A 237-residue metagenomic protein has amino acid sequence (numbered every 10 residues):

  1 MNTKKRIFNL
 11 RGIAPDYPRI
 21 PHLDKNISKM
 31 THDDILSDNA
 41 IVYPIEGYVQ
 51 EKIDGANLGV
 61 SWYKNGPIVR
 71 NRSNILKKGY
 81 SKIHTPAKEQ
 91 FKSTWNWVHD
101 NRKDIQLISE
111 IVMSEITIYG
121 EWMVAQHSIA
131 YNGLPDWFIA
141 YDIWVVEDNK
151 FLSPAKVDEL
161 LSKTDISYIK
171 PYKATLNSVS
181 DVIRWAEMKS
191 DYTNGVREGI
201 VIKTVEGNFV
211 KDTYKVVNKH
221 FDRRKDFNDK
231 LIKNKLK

Functional and structural regions predicted by a protein language model:
M1-K237: Core nucleotide-handling region used for phosphoryl-transfer chemistry
